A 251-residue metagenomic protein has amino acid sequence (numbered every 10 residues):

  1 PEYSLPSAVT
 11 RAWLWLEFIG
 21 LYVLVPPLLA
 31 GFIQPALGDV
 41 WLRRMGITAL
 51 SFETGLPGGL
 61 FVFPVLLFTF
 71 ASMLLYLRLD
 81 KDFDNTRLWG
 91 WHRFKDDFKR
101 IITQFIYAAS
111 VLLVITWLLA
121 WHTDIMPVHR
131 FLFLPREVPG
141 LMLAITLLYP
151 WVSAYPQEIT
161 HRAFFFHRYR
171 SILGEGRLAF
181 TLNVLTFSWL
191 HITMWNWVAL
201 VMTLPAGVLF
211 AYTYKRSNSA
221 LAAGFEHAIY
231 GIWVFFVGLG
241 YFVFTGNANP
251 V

Functional and structural regions predicted by a protein language model:
E2-D84: Alpha-helical transmembrane segments in multi-pass membrane proteins
G20, V62-F70, L143-L147, T160 (+1 more regions): Membrane-embedded alpha-helical segments of multi-pass membrane proteins, especially the transmembrane helices
M45, A49, D84-S153, F166 (+3 more regions): Juxtamembrane helix-loop-helix connectors linking adjacent transmembrane helices in multi-pass membrane enzymes
P57-G58, V138-P139, G174-A179, N196-W197 (+1 more regions): Membrane-helix interface segments
I101-I106, M142-T146, R177-L185, L200-V201 (+1 more regions): Hydrophobic alpha-helical transmembrane segments
A109-I115, A179-H191, G207: Small-polar-interrupted transmembrane alpha-helices in polytopic inner-membrane proteins
I159-L182, K215-S219: Membrane-interface helix/loop boundary segments of multi-pass membrane proteins
A199-V251: Functionally important transmembrane alpha-helices
